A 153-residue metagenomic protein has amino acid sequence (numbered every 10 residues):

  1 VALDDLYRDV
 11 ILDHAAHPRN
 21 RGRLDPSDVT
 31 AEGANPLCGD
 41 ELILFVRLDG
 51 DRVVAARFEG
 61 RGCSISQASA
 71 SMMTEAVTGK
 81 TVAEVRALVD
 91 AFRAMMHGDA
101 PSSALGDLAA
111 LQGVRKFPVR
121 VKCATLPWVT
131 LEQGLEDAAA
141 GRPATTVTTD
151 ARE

Functional and structural regions predicted by a protein language model:
V1-D25, V54, K80-E153: C-terminal binding/interaction regions
H14-A55, E59-G60: Structured beta-strand/loop patches that form or line metal/cofactor-binding pockets in enzymes
C38, C63, C123: Functionally engaged cysteine thiol sites
L42, S71, K122: Active-site phosphate/pyrophosphate-handling residues
G60-Q67: Short, thiol/selenol-centered motifs that function as redox-active sites or metal-ligating centers
Q67-A68, A87: Alpha-helical macromolecular-interaction surfaces
S69-T81: Alpha-helical support elements that line or immediately flank enzyme active sites and cofactor-binding pockets
